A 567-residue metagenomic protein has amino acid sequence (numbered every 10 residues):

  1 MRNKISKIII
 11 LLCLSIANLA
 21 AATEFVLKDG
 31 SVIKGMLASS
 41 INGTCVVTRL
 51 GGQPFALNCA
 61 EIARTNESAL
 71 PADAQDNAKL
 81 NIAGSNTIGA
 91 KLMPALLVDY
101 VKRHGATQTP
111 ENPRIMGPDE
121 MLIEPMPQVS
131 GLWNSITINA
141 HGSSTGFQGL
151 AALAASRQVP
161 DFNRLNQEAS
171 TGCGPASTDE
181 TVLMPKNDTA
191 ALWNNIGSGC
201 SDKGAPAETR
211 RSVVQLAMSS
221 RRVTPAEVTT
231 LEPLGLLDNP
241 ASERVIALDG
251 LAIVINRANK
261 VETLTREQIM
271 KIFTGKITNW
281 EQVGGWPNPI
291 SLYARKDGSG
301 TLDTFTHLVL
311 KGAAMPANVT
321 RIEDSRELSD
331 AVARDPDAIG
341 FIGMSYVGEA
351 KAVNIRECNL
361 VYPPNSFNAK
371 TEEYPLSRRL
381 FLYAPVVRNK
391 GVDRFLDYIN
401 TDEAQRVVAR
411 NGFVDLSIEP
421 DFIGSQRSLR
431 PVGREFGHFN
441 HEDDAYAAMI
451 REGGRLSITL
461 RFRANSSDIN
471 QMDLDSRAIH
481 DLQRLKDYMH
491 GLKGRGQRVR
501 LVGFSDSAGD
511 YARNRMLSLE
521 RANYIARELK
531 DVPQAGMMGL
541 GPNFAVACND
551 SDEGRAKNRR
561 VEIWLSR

Functional and structural regions predicted by a protein language model:
I16-A17: N-terminal signal peptide c-region/cleavage motif recognized by signal peptidases
A21-K79, G105: Conserved RNA-binding domains used in RNP assembly and mRNA/RNA metabolism
Q53, P71-I272: N-terminal segment of the mature folded domain
L96-W133, I277-T320: Ligand-binding cleft/hinge of the Venus flytrap
P127, N139-A140, S144-G146, M472-R477 (+2 more regions): Periplasmic OmpA-like peptidoglycan-binding domain that tethers envelope proteins to the cell wall
A207, L216-V223, L234-G235, A241 (+2 more regions): Flexible, solvent-exposed loop/hinge segments that line or gate ligand/substrate-binding clefts
G250-N259, S377-N389, F462: A bilobed periplasmic-binding-protein/Venus flytrap-type ligand-binding module shared by bacterial periplasmic
H441-R451, R455, F462, S466-V502 (+2 more regions): Periplasmic peptidoglycan-binding/anchoring modules of Gram-negative envelope and division proteins
